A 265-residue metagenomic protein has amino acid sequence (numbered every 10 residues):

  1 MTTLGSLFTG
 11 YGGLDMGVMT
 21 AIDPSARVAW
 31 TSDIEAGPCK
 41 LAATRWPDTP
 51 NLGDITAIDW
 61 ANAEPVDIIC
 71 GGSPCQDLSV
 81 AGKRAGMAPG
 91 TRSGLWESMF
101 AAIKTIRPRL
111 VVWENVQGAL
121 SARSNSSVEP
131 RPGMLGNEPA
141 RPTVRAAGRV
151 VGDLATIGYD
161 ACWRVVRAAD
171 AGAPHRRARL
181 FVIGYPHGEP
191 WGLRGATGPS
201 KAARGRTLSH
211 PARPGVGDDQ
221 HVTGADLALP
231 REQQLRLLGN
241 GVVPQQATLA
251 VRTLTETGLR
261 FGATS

Functional and structural regions predicted by a protein language model:
M1-S265: Conserved active-site and SAM-binding loop architecture of S-adenosyl-L-methionine-dependent nucleic-acid
